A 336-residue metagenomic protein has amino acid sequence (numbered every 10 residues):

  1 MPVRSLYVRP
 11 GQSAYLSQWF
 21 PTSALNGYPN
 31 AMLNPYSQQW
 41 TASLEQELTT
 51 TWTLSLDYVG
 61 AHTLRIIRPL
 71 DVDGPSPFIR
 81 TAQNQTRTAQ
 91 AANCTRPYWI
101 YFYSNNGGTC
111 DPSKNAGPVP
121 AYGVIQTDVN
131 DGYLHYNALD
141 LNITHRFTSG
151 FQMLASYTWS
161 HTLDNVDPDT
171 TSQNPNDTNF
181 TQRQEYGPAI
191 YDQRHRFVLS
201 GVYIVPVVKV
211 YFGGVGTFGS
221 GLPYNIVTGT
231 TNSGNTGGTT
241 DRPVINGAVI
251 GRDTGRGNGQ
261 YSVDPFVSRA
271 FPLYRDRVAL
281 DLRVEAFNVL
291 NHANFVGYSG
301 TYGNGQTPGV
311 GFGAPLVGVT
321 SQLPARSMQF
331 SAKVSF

Functional and structural regions predicted by a protein language model:
M1-D128, T240-R242, N258: Solvent-exposed loop/turn elements at secondary-structure boundaries
R4-S17, V208-R275, D281: Extracytoplasmic gating/loop element in the C-terminal half of outer-membrane beta-barrel translocons and assembly
S37, T49, Y136, T148 (+7 more regions): Outer-membrane beta-barrel channels and translocator barrels
Q38-A42, N137-L141, H195-G201, Y261-V267 (+2 more regions): Hydrophobic, lipid-facing positions within transmembrane beta-strands of outer-membrane proteins
A42, T50, L54-L56, L141 (+7 more regions): Transmembrane beta-strands of outer-membrane beta-barrel proteins
Q46, H145, Y203-V205, R269-F271 (+1 more regions): Residue-level signature of outer-membrane beta-barrel architecture
V59-A61, R146, T158-S160, I204 (+3 more regions): Outer-membrane beta-barrel pore domains and translocons
Q83-N84, N294-F336: C-terminal beta-signal and terminal closure region of outer-membrane beta-barrel proteins
